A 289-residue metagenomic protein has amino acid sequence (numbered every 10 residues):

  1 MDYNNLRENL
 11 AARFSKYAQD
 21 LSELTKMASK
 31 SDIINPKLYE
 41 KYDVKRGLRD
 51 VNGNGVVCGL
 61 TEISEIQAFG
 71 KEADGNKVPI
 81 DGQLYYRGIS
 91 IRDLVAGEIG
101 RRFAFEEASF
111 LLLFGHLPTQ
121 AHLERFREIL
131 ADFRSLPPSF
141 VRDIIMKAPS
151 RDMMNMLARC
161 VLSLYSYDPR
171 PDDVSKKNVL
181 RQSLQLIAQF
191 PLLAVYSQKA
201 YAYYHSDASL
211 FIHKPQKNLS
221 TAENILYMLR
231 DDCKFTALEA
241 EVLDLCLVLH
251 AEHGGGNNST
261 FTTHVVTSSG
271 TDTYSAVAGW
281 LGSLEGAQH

Functional and structural regions predicted by a protein language model:
D2-Q288: Hydrophobic alpha-helical bundle cores within soluble ligand-binding/oligomerization subdomains
